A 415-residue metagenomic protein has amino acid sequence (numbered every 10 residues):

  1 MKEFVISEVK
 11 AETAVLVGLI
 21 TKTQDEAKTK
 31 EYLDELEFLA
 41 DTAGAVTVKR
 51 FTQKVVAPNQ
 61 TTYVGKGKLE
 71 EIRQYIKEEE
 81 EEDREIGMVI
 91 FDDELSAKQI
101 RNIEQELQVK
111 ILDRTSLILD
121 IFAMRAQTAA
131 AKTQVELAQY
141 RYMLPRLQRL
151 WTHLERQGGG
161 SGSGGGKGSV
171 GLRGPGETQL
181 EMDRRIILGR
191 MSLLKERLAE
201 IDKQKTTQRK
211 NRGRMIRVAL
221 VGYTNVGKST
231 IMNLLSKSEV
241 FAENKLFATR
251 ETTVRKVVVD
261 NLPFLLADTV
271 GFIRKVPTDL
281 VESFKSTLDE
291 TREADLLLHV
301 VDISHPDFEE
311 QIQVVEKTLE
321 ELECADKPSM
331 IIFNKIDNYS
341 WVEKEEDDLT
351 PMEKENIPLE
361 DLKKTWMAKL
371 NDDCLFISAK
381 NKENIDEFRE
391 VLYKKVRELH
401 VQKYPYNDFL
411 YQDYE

Functional and structural regions predicted by a protein language model:
M1-L119: N-terminal accessory targeting/assembly segments
M1-L16, E37, Q148-V226, M232 (+2 more regions): C-terminal-of-GTPase-core extension/linker across diverse P-loop GTPases
K2, D202-K205, R209-I216, L234-L265 (+4 more regions): Switch I (effector-binding) loop of TRAFAC-class P-loop GTPase G-domains
K2-I6, K30-D34, A57-K77, E251-T252 (+2 more regions): Switch II of P-loop NTPase G domains
E8-V9, K77-R84, K256-D260, L265 (+4 more regions): Conserved catalytic network of the ASCE P-loop NTPase/AAA+ motor domain
T21-D25, V55-T62, I90, E94-A97 (+5 more regions): Conserved Switch II/interswitch segment of TRAFAC-class P-loop GTPases
T115-L119, L246-F247, K380: Short, acidic/turn-prone active-site loops that include or flank metal/cofactor- and phosphate-binding residues
L117-A138: Short alpha-helix plus adjacent loop in nuclease-associated cores
